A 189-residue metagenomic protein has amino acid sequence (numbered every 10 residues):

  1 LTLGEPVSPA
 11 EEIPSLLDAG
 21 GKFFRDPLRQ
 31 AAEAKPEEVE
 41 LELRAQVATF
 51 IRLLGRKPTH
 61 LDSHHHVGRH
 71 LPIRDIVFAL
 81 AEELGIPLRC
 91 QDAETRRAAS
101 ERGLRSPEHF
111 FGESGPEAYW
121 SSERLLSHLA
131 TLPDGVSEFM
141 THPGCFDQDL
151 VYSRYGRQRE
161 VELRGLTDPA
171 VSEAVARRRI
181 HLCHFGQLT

Functional and structural regions predicted by a protein language model:
L1-H60, G68-T189: Terminal accessory/targeting
H65: Active-site histidine-anchored catalytic micro-motif
